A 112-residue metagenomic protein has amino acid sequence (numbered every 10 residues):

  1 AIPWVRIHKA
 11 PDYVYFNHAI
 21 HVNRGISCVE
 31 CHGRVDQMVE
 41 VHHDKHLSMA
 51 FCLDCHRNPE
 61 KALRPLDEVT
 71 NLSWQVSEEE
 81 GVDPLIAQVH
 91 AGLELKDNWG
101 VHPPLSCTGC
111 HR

Functional and structural regions predicted by a protein language model:
A1-R6, P11-D12, N17: Structured domain cores in non-transmembrane regions
V14-R112: Sequence context surrounding c-type heme c attachment/ligation sites in exported
